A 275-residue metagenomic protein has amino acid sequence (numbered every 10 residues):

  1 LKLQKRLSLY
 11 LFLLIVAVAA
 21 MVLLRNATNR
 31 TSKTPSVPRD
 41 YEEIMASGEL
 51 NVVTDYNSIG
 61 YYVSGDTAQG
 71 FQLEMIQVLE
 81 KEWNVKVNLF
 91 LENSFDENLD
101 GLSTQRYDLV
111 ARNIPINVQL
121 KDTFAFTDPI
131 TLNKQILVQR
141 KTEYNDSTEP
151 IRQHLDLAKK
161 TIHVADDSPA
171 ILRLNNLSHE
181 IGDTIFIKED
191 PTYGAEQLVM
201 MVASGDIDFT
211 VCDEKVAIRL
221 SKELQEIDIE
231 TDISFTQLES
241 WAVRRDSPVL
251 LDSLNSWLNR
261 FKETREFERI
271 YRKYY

Functional and structural regions predicted by a protein language model:
L9-L24: Hydrophobic membrane-insertion alpha-helices, especially the h-region of bacterial N-terminal signal peptides
Y10, N29-D122, I187-T192: Extracytoplasmic small-molecule ligand-binding "clamshell" domains of the periplasmic binding protein/Venus flytrap
V22, N26-K33, D167-F186, D190 (+3 more regions): Ligand-binding clefts/hinges and TM-proximal coupling segments of bilobed small-molecule sensing domains
Y56-N57, T131-Q139, Y144, P191 (+2 more regions): Periplasmic-binding protein-like
V63, I76-K86, P150, D156 (+2 more regions): Ligand-binding cleft/hinge of the Venus flytrap
L79, L102-S103, L157, M201-A203 (+2 more regions): Hydrophobic residues within well-ordered alpha-helices
D96, D100, A111-T123, R173-E180 (+1 more regions): A ligand-binding cleft/hinge motif common to bilobed small-molecule-binding domains
K141-I162: Flexible hinge/capping segments at coil-to-helix
